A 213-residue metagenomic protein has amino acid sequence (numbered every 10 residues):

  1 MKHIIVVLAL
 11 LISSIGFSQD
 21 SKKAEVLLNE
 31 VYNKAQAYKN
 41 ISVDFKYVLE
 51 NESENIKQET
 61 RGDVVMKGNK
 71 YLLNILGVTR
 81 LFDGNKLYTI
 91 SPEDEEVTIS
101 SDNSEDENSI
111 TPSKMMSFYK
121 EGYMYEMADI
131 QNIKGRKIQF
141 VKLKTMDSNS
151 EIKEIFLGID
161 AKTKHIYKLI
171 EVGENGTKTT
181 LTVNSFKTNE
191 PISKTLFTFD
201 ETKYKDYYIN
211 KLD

Functional and structural regions predicted by a protein language model:
I4-S13: Sec-dependent N-terminal signal peptides
G16-N55, N69, K203, Y208-D213: N-terminal leader/targeting segments and the immediate start of mature chains
K34, G62-V65, T79-R80, E126-N132: Short, exposed beta-strand/loop patches in secreted or surface proteins that constitute
Y47-L49, S91-P92, I170-G173: Beta-turn initiation residues at beta-strand->coil junctions
R61-S109, T179-T180: An acidic-aromatic
D102-R136: Flexible, surface-exposed loop/linker segments and immediately adjacent secondary-structure boundaries
Y123-Y204, Y208-L212: Gly/Pro-enriched, hydrophobic low-complexity segments that function as extracytoplasmic propeptides/linkers
